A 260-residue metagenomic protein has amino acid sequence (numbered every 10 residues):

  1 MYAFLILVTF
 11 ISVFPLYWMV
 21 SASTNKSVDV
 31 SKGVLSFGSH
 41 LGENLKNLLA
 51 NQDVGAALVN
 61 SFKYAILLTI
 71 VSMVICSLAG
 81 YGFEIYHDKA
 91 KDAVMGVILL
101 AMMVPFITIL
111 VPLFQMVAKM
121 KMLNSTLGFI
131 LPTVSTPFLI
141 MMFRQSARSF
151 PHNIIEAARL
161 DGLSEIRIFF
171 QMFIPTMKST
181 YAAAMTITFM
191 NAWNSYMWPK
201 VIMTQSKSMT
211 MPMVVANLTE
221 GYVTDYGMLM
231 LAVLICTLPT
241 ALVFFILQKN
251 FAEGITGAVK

Functional and structural regions predicted by a protein language model:
M1-K260: A structural signal for multi-pass alpha-helical bundles of membrane permease subunits that mediate small-molecule
